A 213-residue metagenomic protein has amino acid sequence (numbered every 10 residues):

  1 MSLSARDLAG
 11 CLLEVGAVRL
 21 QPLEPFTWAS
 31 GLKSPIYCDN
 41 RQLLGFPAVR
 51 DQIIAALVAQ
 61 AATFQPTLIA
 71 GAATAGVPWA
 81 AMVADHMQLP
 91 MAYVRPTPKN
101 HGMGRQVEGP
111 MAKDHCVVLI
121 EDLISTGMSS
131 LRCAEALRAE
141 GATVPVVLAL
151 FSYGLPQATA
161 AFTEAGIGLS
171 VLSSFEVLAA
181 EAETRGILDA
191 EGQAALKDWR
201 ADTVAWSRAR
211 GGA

Functional and structural regions predicted by a protein language model:
M1-I120, I124-A213: PRPP-associated nucleotide enzymes
